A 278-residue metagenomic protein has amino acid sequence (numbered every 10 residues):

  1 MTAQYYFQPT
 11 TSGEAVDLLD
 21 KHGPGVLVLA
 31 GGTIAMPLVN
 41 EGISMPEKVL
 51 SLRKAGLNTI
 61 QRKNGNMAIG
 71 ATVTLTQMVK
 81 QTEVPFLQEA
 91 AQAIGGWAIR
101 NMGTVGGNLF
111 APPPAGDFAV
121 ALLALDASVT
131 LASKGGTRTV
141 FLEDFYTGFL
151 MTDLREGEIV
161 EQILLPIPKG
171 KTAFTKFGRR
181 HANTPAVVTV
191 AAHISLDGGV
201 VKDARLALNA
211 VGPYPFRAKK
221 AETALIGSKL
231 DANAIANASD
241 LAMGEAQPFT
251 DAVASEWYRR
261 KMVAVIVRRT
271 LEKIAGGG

Functional and structural regions predicted by a protein language model:
M1-G278: C-terminal structural segment of proteins
